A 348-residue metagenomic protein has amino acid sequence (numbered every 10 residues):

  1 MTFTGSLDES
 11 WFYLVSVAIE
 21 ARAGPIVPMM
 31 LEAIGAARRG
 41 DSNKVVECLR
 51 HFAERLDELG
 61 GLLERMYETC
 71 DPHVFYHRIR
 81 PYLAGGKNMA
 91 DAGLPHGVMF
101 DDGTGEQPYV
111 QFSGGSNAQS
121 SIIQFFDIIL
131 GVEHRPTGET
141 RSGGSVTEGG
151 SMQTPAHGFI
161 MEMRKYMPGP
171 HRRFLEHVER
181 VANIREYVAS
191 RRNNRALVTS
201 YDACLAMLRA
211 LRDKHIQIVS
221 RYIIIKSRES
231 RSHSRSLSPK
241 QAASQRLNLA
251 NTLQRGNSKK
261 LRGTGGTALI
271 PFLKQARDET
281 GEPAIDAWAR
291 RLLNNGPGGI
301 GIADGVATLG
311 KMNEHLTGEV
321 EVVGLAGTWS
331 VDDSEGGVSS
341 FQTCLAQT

Functional and structural regions predicted by a protein language model:
M1-T348: Surface-exposed peri-terminal alpha-helical interaction modules
